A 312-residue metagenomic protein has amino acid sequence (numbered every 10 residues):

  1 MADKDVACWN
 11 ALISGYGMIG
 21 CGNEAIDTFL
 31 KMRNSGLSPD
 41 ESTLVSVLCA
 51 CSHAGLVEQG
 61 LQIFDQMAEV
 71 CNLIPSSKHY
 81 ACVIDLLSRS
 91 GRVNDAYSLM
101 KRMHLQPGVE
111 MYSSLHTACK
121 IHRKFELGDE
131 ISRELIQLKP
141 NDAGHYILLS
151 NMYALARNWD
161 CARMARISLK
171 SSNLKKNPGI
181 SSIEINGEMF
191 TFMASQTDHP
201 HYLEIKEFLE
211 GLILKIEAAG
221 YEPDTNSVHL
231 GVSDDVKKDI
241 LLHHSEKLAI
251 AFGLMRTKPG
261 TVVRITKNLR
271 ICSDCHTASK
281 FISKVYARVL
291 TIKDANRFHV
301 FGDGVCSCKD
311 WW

Functional and structural regions predicted by a protein language model:
M1-W312: Terminal (and in a subset, N-terminal) low-complexity or junction segments at the ends of helical repeat RNA-binding
